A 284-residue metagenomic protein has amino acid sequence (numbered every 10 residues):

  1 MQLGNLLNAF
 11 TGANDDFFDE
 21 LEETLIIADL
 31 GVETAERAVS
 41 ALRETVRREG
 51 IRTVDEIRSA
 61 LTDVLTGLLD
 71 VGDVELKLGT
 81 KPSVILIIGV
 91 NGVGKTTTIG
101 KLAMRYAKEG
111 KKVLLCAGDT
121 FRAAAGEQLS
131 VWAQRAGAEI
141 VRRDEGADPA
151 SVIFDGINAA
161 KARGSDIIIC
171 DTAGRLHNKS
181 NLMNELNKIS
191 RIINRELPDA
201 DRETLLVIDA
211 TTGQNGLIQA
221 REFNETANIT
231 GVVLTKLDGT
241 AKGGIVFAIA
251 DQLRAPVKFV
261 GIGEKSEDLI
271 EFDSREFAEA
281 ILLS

Functional and structural regions predicted by a protein language model:
M1-G118, A125-C170: Primarily NTPase-proximal linker/entry elements flanking Walker-type ATP/GTP-binding cores
V32-T34, R122, D238, S266: Short hydrophobic/aromatic residue motifs in ordered secondary structure
Q128, D148-R163, H177-L283: Conserved catalytic-core segment of NTP-binding enzymes
A173-R175: Short glycine-rich anion-binding loops that position phosphate/pyrophosphate groups of nucleotides and phosphorylated
